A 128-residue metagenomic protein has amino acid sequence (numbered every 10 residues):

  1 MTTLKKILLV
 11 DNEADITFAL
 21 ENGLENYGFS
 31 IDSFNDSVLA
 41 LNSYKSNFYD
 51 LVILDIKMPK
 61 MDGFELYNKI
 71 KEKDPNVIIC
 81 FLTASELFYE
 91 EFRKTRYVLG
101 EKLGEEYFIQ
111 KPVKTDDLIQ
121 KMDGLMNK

Functional and structural regions predicted by a protein language model:
M1-K6, K114-K128: Non-catalytic signal-transmission and effector/linker regions of two-component phosphorelay proteins
A14-D32, L103: Two-component/phosphorelay signaling modules centered on CheY-like receiver
S33-L51: Acidic, metal-coordinating helix/loop segments flanking the phosphotransfer/catalytic sites of two-component signaling
N35-D36, D62-L66: Acidic catalytic/metal-coordinating carboxylates
N42, F64-P75: Short amphipathic alpha-helix used as the core "switch/output" element in two-component signaling
D55, T83: Active-site residues of response regulator receiver
M58: Receiver (REC) domain active-site loop signature in two-component systems and cognate sites in sensor histidine kinases
E65, E86-I109, D116, Q120: Alpha4 helix (beta4-alpha4-beta5 surface) of REC/receiver domains from two-component response regulators
